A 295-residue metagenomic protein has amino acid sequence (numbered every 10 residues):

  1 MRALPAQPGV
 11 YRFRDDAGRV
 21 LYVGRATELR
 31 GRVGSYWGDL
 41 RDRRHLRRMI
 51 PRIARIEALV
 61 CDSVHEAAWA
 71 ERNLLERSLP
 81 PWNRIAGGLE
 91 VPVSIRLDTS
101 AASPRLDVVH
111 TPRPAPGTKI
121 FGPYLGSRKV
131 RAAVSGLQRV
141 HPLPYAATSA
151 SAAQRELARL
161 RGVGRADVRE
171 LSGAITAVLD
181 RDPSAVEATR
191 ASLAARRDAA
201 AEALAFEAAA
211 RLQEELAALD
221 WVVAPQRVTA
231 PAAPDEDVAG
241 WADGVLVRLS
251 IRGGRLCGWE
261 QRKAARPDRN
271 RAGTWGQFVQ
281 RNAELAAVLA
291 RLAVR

Functional and structural regions predicted by a protein language model:
M1-L21, R25-R295: Conserved catalytic/ligand-binding micro-motifs in nucleotide and anionic cofactor chemistry
